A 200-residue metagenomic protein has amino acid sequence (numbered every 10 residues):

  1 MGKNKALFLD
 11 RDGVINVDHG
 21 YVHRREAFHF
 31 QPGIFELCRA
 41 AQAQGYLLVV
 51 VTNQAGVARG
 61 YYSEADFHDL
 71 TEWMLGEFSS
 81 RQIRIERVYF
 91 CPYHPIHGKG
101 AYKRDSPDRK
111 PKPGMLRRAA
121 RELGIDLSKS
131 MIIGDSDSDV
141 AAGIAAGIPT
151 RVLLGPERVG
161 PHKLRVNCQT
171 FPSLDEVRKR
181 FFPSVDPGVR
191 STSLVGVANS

Functional and structural regions predicted by a protein language model:
G2, A65-R87, P95-I132, S136-S200: Asp-based, Mg2+/Mn2+-dependent phosphohydrolase catalytic module
G2-V49: Active-site neighborhood of HAD-like aspartate-dependent phosphohydrolases
L9, L48, G56, S130 (+1 more regions): Short glycine- and Lys/Arg-enriched binding-loop motifs that mark or flank ligand-binding interfaces
I15-P32, V57-D66, S80-I83, K99-P107: Metal-dependent phosphoesterase signature
A55-V57, R158: Conserved nucleotide-binding/hydrolysis micro-motifs of P-loop NTPases
P92: ABC-fold ATPase nucleotide-binding domain signature/coupling loops
